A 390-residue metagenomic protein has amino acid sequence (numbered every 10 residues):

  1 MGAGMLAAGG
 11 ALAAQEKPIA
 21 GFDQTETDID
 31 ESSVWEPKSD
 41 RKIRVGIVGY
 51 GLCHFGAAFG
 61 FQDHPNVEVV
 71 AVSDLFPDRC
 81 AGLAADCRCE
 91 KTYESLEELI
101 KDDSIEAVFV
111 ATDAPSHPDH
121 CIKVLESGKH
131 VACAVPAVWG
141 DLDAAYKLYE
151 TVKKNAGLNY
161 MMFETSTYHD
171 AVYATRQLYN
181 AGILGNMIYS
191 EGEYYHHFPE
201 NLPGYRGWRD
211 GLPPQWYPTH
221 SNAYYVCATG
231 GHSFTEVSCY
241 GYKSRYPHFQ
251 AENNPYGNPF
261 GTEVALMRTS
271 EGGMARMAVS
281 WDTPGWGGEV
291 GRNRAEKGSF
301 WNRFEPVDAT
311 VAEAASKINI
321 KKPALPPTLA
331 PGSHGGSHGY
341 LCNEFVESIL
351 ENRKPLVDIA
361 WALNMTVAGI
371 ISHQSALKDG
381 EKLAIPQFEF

Functional and structural regions predicted by a protein language model:
M1-A7: N-terminal secretory signal peptides and thylakoid transit peptides that target proteins across membranes
A7-C87: N-terminal Rossmann-like dinucleotide-binding module
D23-S39, W216-D308, G339-P355, G369-H373 (+1 more regions): Contiguous beta-strand/loop segments that form the cofactor/metal-binding neighborhood of enzyme cores
E68, S348-M365: Glycine- and charged-residue-rich phosphate/anionic-cofactor binding loop of Rossmann-like
C89-L96: Conserved SAM-binding strand-loop segment of SAM-dependent methyltransferases
A107, D113, P118-T167, G182: Beta-strand-loop-alpha-helix segment that lines the small-molecule cofactor/substrate pocket of alpha/beta enzymes
K154-M161, S166-N258: Predominantly a Rossmann-like dinucleotide-binding segment in NAD(P)-dependent oxidoreductases
L158, G185-Y189, Q374-F390: C-terminal capping/lid region of NAD(P)-dependent oxidoreductase domains
